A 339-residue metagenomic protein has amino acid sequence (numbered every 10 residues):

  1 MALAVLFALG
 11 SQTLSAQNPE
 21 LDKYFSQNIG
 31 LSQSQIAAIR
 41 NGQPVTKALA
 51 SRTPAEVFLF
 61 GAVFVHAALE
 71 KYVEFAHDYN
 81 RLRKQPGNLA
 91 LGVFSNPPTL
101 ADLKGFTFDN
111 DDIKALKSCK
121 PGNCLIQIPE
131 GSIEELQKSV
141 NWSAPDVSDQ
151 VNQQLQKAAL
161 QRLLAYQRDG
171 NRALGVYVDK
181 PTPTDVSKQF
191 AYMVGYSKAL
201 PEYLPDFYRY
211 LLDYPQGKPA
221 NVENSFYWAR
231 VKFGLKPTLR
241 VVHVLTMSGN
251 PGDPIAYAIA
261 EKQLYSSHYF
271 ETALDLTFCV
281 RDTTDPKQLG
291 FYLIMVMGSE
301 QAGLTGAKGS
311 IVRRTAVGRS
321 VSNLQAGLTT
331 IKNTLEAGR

Functional and structural regions predicted by a protein language model:
M1-S11: Bacterial N-terminal signal peptides
L9-P19: Bacterial Sec-dependent signal peptides at the C-terminal "C-region" and cleavage site
Q17-V65, L69-K71, R81-R339: Terminal "cap-and-tail" regions of soluble proteins that handle hydrophobic small molecules
E74-F75: Short, well-ordered alpha-helical segments enriched in acidic and aromatic residues
